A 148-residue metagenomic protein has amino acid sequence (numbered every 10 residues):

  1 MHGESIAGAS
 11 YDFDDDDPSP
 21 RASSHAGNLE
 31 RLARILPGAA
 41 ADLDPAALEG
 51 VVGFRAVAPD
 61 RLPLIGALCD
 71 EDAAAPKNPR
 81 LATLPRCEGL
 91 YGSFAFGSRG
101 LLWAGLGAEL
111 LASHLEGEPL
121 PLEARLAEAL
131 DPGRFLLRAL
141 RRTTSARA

Functional and structural regions predicted by a protein language model:
M1-L48: Conserved FAD/dinucleotide-binding core of flavoprotein oxidoreductases
D42-A148: C-terminal catalytic lobe of FAD-dependent flavoproteins
